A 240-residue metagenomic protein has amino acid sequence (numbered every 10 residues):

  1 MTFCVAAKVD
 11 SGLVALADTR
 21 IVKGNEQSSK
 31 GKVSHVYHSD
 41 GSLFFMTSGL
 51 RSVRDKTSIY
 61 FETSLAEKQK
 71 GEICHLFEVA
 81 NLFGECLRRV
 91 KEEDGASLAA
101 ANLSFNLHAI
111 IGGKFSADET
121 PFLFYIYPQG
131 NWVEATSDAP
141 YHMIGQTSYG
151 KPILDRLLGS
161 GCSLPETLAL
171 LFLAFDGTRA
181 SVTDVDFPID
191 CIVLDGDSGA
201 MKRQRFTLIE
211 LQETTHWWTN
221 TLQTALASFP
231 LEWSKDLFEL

Functional and structural regions predicted by a protein language model:
M1-L240: N-terminal nucleophile
